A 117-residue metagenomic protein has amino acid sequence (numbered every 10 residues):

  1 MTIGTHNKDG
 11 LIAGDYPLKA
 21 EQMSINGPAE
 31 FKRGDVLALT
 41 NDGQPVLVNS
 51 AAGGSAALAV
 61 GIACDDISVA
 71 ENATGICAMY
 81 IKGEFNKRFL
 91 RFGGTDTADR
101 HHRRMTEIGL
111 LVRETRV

Functional and structural regions predicted by a protein language model:
M1-V117: Surface-exposed, low-hydrophobicity beta-strand/loop segments enriched in small/polar/acidic residues
